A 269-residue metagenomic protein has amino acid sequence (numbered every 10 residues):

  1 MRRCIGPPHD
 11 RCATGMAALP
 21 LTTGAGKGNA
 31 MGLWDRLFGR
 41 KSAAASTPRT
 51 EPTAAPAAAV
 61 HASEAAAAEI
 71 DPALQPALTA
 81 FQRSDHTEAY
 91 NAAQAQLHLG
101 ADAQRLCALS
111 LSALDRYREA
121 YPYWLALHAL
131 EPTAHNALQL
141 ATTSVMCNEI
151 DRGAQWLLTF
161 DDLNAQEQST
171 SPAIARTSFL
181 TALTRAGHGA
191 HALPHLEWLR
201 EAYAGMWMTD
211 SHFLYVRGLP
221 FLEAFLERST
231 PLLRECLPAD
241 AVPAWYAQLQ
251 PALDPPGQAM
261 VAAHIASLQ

Functional and structural regions predicted by a protein language model:
V60-H98, D102, L106-S112: Alpha-helical segment of the N-proximal tetratricopeptide repeat
D71, Q75, L106, Q139 (+3 more regions): "A position-specific structural signal for the A-helix of alpha-solenoid helical repeats
G100, E131, L163-E167, A202-D210 (+2 more regions): Alpha-helical junction/boundary sensor with strong preference for TPR arrays
R105-L106, L138-L140, T170-T177, M208-F213: Alpha-solenoid helical repeat scaffolds
